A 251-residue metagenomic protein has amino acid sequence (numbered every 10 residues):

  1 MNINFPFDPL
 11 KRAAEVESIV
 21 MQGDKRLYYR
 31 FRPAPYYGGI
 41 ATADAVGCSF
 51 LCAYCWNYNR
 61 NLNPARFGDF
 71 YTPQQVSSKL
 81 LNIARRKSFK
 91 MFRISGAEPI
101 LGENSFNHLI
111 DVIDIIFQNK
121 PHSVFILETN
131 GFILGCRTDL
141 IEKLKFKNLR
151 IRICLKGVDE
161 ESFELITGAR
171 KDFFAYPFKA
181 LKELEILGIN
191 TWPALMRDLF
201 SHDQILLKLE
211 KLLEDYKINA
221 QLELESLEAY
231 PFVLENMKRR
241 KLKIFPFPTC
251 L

Functional and structural regions predicted by a protein language model:
M1-S49, A53-R66: N-terminal [4Fe-4S]-dependent radical SAM core
I40-D44, R93, A194: Short aromatic/hydrophobic contact patches that present stacked aromatics for nucleic-acid/ligand binding
D44-C55, Q75-A84, R150-V158: Short, compositionally biased "basic patch" segments
N59-F92: Conserved alpha-helical substructure of the radical SAM core
L62, P99-I100: Short strand->helix junction
L81-S88, I100-L227: Conserved AdoMet/S-adenosylmethionine-binding subsite of the radical SAM
I94-E98: Glycine-rich beta-strand-to-loop/alpha-helix junction loops that act as flexible
E210, N219-L251: C-terminal accessory extensions appended to soluble enzyme cores
